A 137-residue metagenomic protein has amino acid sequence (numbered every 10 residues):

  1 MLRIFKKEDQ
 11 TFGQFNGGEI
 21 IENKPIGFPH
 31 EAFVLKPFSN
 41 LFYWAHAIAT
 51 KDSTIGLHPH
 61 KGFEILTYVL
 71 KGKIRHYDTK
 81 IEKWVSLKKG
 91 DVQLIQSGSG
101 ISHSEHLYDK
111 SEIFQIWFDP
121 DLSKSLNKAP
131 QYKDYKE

Functional and structural regions predicted by a protein language model:
R3-A32, N40-H60, L70-R75, W84-K89 (+1 more regions): Conserved short histidine dyad/triad with adjacent acidic residue
S97-K124: Ligand-binding loop in jelly-roll beta-barrel domains
S125-Q131: Short, charged, solvent-exposed linker or helix-capping segments at domain edges/interfaces that act as flexible hinges
Y135-E137: A mid-sequence, solvent-exposed acidic-amphipathic segment
